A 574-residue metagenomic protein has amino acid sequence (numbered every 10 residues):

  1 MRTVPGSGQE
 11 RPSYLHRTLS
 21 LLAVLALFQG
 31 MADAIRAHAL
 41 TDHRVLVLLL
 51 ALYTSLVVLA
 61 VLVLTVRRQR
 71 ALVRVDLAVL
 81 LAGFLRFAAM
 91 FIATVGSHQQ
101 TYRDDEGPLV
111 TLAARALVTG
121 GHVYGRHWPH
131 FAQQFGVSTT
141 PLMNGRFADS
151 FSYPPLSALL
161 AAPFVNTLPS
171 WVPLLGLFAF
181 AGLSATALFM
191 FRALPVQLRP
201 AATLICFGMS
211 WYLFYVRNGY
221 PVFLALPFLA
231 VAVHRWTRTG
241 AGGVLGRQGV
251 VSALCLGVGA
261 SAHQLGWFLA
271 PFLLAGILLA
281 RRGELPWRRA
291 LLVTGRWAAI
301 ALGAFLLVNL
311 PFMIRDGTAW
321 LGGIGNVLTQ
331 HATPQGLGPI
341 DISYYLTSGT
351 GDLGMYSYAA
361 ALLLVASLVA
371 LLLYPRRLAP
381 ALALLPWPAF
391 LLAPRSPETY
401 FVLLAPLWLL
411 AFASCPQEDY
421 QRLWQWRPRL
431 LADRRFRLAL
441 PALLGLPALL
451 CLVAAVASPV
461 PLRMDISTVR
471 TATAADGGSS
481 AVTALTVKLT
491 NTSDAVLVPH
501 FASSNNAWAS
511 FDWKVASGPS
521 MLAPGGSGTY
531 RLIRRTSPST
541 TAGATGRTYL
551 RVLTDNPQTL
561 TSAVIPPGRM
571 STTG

Functional and structural regions predicted by a protein language model:
M1-P12, R422, W426, L440-L450 (+2 more regions): Short, intrinsically disordered terminal tails adjacent to the first/last structured region
R2-V233, T237-A241, A280-A389, A393-P397 (+4 more regions): Primarily membrane-embedded glycan-assembly and transfer machineries that use lipid-linked glycans
R44-T54, L224, F268, P397-L431: Hydrophobic/aromatic-rich transmembrane helices and adjacent perimembrane loops
A78-I92, R429-P459: Internal/C-terminal transmembrane anchor helices
F207-L213, L229-A230, R247-A275, L307 (+1 more regions): Membrane-interface alpha helices of multi-pass inner-membrane proteins
L346, T350-Y356, L373, Q417-G445: Membrane-proximal bilayer-interacting regions
N505-V515: Short aromatic-acidic-glycine turn motif
L553-S562: Short acidic/polar inter-strand loop motif in beta-rich domains
